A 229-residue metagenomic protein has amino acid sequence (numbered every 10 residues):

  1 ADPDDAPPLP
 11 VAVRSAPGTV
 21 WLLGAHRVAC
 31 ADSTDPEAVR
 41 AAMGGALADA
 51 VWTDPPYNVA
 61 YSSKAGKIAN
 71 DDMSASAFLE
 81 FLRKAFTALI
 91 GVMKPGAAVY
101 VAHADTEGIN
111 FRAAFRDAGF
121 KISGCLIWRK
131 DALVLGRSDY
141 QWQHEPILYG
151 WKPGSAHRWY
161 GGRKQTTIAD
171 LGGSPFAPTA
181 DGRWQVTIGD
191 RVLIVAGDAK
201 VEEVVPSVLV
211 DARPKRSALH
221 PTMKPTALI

Functional and structural regions predicted by a protein language model:
A1-L228: Core catalytic lobe of class I
